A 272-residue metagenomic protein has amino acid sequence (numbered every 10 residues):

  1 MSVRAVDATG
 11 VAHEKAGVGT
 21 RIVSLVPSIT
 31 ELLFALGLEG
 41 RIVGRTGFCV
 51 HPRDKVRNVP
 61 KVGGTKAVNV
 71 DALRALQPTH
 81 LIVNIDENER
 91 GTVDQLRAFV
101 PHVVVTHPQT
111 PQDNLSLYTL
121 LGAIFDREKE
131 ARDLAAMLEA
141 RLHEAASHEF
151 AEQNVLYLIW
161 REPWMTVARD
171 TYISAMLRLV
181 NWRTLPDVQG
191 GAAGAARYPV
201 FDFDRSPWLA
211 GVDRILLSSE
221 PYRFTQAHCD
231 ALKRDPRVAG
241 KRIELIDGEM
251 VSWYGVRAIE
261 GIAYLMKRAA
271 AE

Functional and structural regions predicted by a protein language model:
M1-E272: N-terminal ligand-binding lobe of clamshell/alpha-beta domains
